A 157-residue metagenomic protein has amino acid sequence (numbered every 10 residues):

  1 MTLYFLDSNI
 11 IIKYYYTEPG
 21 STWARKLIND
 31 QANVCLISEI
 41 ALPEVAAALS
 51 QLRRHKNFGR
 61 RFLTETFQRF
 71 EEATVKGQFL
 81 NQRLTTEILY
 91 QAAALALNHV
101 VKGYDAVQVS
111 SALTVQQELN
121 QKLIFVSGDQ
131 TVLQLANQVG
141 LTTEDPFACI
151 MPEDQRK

Functional and structural regions predicted by a protein language model:
M1-A41, L52-E65, F147, M151-R156: Short, well-structured N-terminal submotif of metal-dependent ribonuclease cores
L3, S110, V115-K157: Acidic, PIN/NYN-like endoribonuclease modules and their adjacent C-terminal/linker elements
I37-P43, Y104-V107: Aromatic- and histidine-enriched alpha-helix N-cap/loop-to-helix transition segments that scaffold the rims
A47-R54, L113-T114: Short glycine/serine- and small hydrophobic-enriched flexible loop segments
Q51-T85: Helix-adjacent hinge/juxtasegments
K76-T131: Active-site neighborhoods of divalent-metal-dependent phosphate/nucleic-acid chemistry enzymes
